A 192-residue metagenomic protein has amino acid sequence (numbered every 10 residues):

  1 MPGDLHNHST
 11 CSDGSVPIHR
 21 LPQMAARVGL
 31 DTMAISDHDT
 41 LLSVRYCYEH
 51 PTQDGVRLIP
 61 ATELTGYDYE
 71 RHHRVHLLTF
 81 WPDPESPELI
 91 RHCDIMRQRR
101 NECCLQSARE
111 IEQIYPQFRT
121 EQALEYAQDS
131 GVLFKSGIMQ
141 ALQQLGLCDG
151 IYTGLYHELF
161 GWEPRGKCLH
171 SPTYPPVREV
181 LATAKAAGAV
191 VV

Functional and structural regions predicted by a protein language model:
M1-R74, L159-K167, S171, P175-V192: An N-terminally biased module of ancient metal coordination in phosphate/nucleic-acid-related enzymes
R20, D31-M33, H38-R97, N101-E102 (+5 more regions): Mid-domain alpha/beta scaffold segments of enzyme catalytic cores
L58-E63, P84-E88, M139-G154, Y174-V180: Short, Lys/Arg-enriched charge-dense amphipathic segments
Q106-Q113, G137, A141, E179 (+1 more regions): Amphipathic alpha-helical segments that form well-ordered structural scaffolds and often line/cohere around active
E112, P116, Q143-L147, K185-V192: Short helix-capping and hinge/turn segments at secondary-structure transitions, especially at repeat and domain
Q117-T173: Hydrophobic, aromatic-enriched interface-forming segments
